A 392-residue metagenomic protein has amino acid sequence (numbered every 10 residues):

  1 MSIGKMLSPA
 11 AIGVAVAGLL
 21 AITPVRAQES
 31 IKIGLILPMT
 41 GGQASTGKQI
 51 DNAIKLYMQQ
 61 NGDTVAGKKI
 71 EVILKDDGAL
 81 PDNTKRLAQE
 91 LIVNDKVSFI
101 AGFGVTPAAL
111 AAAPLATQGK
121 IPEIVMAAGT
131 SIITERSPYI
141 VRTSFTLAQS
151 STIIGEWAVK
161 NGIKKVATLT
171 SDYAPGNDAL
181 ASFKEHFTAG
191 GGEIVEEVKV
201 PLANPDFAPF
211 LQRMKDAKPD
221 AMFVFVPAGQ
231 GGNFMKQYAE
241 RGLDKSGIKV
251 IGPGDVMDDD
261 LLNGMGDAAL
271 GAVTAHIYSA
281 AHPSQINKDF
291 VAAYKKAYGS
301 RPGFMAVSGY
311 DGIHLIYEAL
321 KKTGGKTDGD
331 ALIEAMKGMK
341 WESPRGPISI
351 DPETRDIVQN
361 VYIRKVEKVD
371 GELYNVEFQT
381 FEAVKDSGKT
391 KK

Functional and structural regions predicted by a protein language model:
S2-M6, G13, A27-K392: Extracytosolic ligand-binding ectodomains
P9-A21: Bacterial N-terminal signal peptides
